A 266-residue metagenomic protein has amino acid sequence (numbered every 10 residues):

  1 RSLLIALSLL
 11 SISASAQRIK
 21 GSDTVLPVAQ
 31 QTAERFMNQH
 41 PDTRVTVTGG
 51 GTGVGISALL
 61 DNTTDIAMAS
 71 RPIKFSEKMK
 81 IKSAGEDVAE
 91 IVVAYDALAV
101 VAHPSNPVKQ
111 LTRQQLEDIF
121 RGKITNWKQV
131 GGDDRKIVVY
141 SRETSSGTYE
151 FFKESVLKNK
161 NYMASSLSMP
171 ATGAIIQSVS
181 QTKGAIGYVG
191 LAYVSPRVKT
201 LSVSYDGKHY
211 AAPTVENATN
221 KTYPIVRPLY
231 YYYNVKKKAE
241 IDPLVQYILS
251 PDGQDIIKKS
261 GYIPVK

Functional and structural regions predicted by a protein language model:
R1-A6: Sec-dependent signal peptide recognition, specifically the positively charged N-region followed immediately by
L7-S15: Hydrophobic h-region of N-terminal signal peptides that target proteins for export in Gram-negative bacteria
A16-K266: Exported/periplasmic ABC-transporter solute-binding proteins
